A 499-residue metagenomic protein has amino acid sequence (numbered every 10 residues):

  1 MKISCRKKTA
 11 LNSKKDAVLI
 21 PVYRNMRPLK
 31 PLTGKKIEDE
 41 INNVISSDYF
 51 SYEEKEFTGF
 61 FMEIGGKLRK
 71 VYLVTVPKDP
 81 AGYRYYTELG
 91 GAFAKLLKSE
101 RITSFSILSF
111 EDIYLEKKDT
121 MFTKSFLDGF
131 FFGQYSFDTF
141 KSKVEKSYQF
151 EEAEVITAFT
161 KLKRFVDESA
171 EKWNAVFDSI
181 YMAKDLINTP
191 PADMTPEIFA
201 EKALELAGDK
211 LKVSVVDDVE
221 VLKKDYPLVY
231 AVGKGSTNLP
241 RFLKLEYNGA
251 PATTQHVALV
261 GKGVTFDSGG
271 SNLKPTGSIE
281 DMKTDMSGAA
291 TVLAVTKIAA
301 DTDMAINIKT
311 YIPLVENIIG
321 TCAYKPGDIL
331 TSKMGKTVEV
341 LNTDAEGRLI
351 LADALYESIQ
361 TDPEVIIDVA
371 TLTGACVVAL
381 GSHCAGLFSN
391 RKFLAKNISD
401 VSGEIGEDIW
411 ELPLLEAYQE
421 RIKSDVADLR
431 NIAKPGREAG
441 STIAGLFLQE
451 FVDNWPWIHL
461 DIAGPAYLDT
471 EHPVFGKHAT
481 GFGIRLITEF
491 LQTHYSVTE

Functional and structural regions predicted by a protein language model:
M1-H256, V260-G263: Short amphipathic alpha-helical segment within the helicase RecA-like ATPase core that mediates nucleic-acid
A183, F199-E499: A generic structural signal for tightly packed, nonpolar segments enriched in small/aliphatic residues
